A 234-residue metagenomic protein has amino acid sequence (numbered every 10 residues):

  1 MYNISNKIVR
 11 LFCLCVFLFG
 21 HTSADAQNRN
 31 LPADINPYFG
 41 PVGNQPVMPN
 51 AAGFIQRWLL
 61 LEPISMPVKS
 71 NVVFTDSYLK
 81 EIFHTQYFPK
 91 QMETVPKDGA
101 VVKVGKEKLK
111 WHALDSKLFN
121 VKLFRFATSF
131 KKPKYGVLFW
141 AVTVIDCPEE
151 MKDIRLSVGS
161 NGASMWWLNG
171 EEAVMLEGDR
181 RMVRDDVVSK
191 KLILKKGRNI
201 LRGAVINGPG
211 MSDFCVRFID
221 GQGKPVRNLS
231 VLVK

Functional and structural regions predicted by a protein language model:
M1-F12: Bacterial N-terminal signal peptides that target proteins for export
L11-G20: Bacterial N-terminal signal peptides
A26-V121, A204-K234: Accessory carbohydrate-binding/adhesion or oligomerization-edge regions at the termini of glycan-active proteins
S129-F139, E177-V183: Extracellular beta-rich ligand/substrate-recognition surface
A141-D153, K191-K196: Extracellular and analogous surface-interaction loops
C147, L156-S160, V205-N207: Non-cytosolic beta-sheet module surface loops
K152-W167, L201: Aromatic-lined ligand-binding clefts that engage carbohydrates, nucleic acids, or primary amines
L168-R217: Beta-strand-rich ligand-recognition modules
